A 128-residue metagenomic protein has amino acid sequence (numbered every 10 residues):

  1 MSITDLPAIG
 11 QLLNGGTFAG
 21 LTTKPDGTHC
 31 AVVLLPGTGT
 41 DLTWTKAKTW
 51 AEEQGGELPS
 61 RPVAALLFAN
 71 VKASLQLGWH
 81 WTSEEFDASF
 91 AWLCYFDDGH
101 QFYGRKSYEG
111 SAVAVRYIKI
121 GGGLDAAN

Functional and structural regions predicted by a protein language model:
M1-G56, F102-K106, S111-V115, G123-N128: Extracellular adhesion/carbohydrate-recognition regions
R61-N128: C-terminal, surface-exposed recognition/capping segments
